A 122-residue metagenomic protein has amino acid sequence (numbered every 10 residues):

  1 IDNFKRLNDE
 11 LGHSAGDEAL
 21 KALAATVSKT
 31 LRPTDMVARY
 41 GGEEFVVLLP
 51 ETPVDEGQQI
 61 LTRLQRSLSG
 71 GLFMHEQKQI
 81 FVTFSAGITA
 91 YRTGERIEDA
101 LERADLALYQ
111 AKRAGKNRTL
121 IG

Functional and structural regions predicted by a protein language model:
I1, T52, F73, Y91: Hydrophobic pocket-lining residues within nucleotide cofactor-binding pockets
N3-E51, D55, Q59, R63 (+1 more regions): Cytosolic catalytic cores of cyclic-nucleotide second-messenger enzymes
E10, S14-E18, D55, M74-Q77 (+2 more regions): Residues at secondary-structure transition points
R39, L68-F84: Catalytic core regions of nucleotide second-messenger enzymes
F45, F84-I88: A structural signal for short, well-ordered beta-strand segments
V54, Q58, T62, A90-I121: Catalytic-core segments of nucleotide cyclases and related cyclic-nucleotide turnover enzymes
